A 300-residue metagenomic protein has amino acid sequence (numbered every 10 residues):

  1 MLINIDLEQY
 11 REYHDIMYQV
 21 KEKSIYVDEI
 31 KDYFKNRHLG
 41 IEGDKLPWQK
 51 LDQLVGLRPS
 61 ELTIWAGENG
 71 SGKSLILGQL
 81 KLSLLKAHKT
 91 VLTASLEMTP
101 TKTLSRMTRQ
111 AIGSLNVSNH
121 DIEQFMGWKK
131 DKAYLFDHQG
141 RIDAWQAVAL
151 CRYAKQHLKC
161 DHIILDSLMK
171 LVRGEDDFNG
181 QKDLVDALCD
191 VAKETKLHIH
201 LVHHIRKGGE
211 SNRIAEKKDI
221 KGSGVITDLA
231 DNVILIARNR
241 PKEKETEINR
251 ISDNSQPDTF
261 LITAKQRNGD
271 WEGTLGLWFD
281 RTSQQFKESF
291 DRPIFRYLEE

Functional and structural regions predicted by a protein language model:
I3-K31, H38, G127, W145-V148 (+3 more regions): C-terminal regions of RecA-like/P-loop NTPase motor modules
E8-Y10, D28-K31, E42, A87-D176 (+3 more regions): Conserved inter-motif catalytic segment of the P-loop NTP-binding fold
Y13-S114: The Walker A/P-loop phosphate-binding site
D52, A66, K81-L82, L92 (+9 more regions): Generic hydrophobic alpha-helical scaffold/packing signal
T63, L92-A94, Y134-F136, H200 (+2 more regions): Hydrophobic/aromatic beta-strand patches that form the interior of the parallel beta-sheet core in alpha/beta enzyme
L96, H204, R238: Cofactor-binding loop segments of dinucleotide-utilizing enzymes, especially the Rossmann-like FAD- and NAD(P)+-binding
I164-L165, L197-H204: Structural recognition of the conserved hydrophobic beta-strand(s) that form the central parallel beta-sheet of P-loop
F178-A187, E216-I220: Charged helix-capping and loop-helix junction motifs
